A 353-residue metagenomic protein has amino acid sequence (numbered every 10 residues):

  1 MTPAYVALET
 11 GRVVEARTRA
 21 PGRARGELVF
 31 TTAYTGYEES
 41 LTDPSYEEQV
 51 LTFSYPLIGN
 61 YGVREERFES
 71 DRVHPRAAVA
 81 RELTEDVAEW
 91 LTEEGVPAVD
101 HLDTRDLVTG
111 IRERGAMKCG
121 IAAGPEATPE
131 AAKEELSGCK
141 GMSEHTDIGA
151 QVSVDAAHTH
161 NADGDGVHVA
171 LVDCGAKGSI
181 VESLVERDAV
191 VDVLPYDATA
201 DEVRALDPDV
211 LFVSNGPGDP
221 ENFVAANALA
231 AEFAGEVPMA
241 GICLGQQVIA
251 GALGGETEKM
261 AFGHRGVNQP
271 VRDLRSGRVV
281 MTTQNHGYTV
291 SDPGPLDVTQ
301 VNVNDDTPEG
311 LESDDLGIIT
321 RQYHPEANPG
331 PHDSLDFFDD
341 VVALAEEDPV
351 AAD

Functional and structural regions predicted by a protein language model:
M1-H168, C174-V181, V185-E186, P195 (+1 more regions): RNA-binding accessory domains that recognize and position tRNA/RNA substrates
L28, A98, V191-V193, T257 (+1 more regions): Generic structural signal for residues in well-ordered beta-strands
P97, H168, P238-A240, E256 (+1 more regions): Proline-centered loop/turn at the N-terminus of a beta-strand
D103, C243, H286, H324: Active-site glycine-centered loops adjacent to acidic/histidine catalytic or metal-binding residues that shape
H168, C174-A234, G241: Phosphate-binding active sites in nucleotide-utilizing proteins
V210, S214-M281, G287, G330-F337 (+1 more regions): Cysteine-nucleophile active-site neighborhood
G277-D315: Catalytic beta-strand/loop cores that center a nucleophilic Ser/Cys/Thr and support acyl-enzyme chemistry
L311-D348, D353: A glycine-centered loop/beta-turn motif at secondary-structure junctions
